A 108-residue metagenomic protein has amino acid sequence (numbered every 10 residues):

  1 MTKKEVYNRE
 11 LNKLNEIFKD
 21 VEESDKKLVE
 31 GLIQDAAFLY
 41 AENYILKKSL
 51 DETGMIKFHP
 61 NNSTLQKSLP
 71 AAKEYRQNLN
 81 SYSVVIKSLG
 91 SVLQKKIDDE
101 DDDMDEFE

Functional and structural regions predicted by a protein language model:
M1-A71, E106-E108: Extended, surface-exposed interaction regions
Y44-G54, I86-I97: Long, hydrophobic, amphipathic alpha-helical segments used as structural scaffolds
K67-L93: Helix-rich interaction surfaces within compact, conserved domain-sized segments that mediate assembly or partner
I97-E108: Short acidic DE-rich linear segments
